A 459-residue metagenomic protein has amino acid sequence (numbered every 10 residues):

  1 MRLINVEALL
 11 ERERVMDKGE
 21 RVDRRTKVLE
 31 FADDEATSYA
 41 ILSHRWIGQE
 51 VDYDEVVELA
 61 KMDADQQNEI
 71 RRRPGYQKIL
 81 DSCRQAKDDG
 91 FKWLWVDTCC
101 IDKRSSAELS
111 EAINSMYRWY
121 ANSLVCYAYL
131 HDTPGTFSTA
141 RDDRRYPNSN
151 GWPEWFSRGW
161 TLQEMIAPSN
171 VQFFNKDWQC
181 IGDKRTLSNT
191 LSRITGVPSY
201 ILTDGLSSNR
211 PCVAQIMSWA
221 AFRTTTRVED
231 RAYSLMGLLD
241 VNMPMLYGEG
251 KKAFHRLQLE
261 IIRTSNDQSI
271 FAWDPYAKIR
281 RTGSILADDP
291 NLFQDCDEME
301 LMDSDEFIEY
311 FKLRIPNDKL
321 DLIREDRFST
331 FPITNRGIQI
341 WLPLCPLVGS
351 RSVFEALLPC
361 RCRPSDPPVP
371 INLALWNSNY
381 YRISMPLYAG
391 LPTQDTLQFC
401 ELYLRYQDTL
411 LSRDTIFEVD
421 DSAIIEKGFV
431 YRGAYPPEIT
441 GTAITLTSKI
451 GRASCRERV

Functional and structural regions predicted by a protein language model:
M1-E35, A40, H44-F91, R104-R118 (+2 more regions): A structural "flexibility-hinge" signal
L94-D102: Conserved hydrophobic ligand-interaction patch in extracellular adhesion modules
